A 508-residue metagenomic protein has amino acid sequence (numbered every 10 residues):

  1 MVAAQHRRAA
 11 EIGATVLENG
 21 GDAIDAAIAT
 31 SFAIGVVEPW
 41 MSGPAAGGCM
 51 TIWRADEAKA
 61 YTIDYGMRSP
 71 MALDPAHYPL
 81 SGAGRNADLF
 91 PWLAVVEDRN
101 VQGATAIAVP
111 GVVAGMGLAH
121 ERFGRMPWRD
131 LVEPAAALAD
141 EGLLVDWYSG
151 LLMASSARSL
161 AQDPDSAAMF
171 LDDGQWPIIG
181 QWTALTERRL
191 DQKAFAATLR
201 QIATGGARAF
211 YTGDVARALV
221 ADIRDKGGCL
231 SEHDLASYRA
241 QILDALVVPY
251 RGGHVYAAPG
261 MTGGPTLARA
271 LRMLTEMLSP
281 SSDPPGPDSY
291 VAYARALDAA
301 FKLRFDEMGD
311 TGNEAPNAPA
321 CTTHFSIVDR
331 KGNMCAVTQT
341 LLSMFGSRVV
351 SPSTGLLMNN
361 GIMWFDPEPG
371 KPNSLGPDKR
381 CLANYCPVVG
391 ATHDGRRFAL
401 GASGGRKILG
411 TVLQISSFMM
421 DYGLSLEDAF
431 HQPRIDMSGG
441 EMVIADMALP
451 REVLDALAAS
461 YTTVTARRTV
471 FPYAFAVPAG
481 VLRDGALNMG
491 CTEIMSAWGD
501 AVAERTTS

Functional and structural regions predicted by a protein language model:
M1-E11, T15, A23-G205, F210-T212 (+5 more regions): Noncatalytic scaffold domains of N-terminal-nucleophile
I24-S31, R129-D140, R217-A221, P284-D298 (+2 more regions): Short, well-structured alpha-helical segments that form the helix of a local strand-helix-strand
V36-W40, A46-S69, N86, C229-S231 (+4 more regions): Active-site rim segments in enzyme catalytic domains, especially the processed small/beta chain of N-terminal
S42-R54, T323-V328, P387-G390, F475-R483 (+1 more regions): Short beta-strand scaffold segments in enzyme catalytic cores
I242, P319-T322, A383-Y385: Short, small/polar residue-rich loop motifs at catalytic or cofactor-binding pockets
L271-L341, S347-T354, N360-G361, T465-R468: Internal maturation/activation junctions in enzymes
Y290, D310, K331, K379 (+2 more regions): Extended C-terminal subregions enriched in glycine
